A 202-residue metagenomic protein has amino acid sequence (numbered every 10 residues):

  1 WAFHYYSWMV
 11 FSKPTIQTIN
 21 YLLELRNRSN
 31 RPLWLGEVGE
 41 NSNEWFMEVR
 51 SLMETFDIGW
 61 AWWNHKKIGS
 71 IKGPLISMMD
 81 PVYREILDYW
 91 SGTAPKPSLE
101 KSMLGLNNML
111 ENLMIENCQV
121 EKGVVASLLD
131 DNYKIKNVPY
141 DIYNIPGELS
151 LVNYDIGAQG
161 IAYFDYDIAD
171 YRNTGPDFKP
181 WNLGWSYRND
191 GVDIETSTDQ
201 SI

Functional and structural regions predicted by a protein language model:
W1-I58: Extracellular glycoside hydrolase catalytic/binding regions
Y6-S7, G39, K66-I68, G157: Short, solvent-exposed coil/turn elements at secondary-structure transition points
M9-S12, S70-I71, A158-D165: Short, solvent-exposed loop/turn elements at domain surfaces
I16-N20, S77, A169-Y171: Short intrinsically disordered coil segments
W34-G36, A61, S150-V152: A short, local hydrophobic-aromatic micro-motif
W45-P146, I168, G175-D177: Aromatic-rich peripheral "rim/lid" segments of glycoside hydrolase catalytic domains that contact and position glycan
V120-I202: Extracytoplasmic
